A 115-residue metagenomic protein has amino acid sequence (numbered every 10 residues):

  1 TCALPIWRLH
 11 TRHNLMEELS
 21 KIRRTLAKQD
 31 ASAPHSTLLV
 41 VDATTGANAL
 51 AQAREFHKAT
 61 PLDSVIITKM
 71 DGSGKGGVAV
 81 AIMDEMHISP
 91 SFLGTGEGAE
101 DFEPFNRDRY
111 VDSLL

Functional and structural regions predicted by a protein language model:
T1-L4: Short, small-residue-biased leader/transition segments that mark boundaries at the very start of proteins
H10-L115: Conserved catalytic-core segment of NTP-binding enzymes
